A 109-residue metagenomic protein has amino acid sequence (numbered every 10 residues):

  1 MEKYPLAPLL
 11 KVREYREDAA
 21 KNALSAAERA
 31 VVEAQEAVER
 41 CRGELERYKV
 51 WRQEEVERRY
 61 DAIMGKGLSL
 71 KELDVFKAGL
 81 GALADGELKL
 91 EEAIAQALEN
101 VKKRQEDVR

Functional and structural regions predicted by a protein language model:
M1-R109: Charge-rich amphipathic alpha-helical interaction elements
